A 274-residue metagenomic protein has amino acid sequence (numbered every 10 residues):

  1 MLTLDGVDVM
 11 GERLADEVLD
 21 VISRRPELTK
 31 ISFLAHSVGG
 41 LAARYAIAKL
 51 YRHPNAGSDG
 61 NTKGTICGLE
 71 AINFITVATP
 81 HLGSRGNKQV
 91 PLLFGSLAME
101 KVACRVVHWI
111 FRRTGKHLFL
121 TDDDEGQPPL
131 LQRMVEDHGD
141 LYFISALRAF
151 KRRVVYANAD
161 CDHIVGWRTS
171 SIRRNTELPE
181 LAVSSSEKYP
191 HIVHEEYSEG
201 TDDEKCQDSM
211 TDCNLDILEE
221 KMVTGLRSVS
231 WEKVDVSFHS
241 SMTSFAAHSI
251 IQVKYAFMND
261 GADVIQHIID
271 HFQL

Functional and structural regions predicted by a protein language model:
M1, F74, R153-V155: Conserved beta-strand scaffold positions in the cores of enzyme catalytic domains, especially in NTP/NDP-utilizing
M1-G11: Catalytic nucleophile-loop/oxyanion-hole region of alpha/beta-hydrolase and closely related hydrolase-like folds
G11-L130, V135, G139, K151 (+1 more regions): Serine-dependent carboxylesterase/thioesterase catalytic core of lipase-like alpha/beta-hydrolase/SGNH enzymes
L92-F94, A98-L274: Extended, polar/charged low-complexity intrinsically disordered and coiled-coil segments in eukaryotic
